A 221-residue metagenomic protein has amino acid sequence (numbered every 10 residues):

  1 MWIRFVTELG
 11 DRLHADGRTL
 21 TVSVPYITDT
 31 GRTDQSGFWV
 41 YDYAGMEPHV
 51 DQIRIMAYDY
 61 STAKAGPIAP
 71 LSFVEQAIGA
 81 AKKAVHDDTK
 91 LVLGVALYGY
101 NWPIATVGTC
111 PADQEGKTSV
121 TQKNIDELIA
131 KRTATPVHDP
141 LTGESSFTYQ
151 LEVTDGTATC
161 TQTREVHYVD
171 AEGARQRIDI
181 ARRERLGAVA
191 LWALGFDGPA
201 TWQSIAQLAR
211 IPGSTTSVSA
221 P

Functional and structural regions predicted by a protein language model:
M1, D16, G198-P221: Short acidic, glycine/proline-enriched helix-loop-strand junctions
M1-A130: Substrate-binding surface in catalytic domains of secreted glycosidases
D29, D197-G198: Short secondary-structure capping/turn micro-motifs that flank functional sites
T33-M46, Y168-R182: Short, acidic/polar
L97-I180, A209-P221: Glycan-binding loop/region signatures in secreted carbohydrate-active enzymes
G187: Short acidic/polar active-site loop segments enriched in Thr and Asp
W192-G195: C-terminal functional modules
